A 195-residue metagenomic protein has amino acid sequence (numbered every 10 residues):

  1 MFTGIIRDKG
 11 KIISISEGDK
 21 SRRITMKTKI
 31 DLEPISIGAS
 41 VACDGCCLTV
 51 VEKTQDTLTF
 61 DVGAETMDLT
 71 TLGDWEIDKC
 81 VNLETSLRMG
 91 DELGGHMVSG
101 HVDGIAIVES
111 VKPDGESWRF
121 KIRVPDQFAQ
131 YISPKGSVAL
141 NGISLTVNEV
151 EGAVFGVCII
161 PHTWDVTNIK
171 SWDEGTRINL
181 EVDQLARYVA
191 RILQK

Functional and structural regions predicted by a protein language model:
M1-K195: Conserved loop->alpha-helix
